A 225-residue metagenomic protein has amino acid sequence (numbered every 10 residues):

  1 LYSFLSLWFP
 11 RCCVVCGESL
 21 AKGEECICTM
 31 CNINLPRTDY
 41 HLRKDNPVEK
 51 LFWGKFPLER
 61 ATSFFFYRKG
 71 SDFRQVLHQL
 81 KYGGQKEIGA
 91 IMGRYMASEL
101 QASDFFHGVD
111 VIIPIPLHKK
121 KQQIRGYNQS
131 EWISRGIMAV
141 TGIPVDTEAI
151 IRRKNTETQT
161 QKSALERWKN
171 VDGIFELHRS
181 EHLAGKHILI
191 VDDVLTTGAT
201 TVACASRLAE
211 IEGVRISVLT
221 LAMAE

Functional and structural regions predicted by a protein language model:
L1-D192, T196-E225: Glycine-rich phosphate/pyrophosphate-handling loop used in enzymes and phosphotransfer proteins
